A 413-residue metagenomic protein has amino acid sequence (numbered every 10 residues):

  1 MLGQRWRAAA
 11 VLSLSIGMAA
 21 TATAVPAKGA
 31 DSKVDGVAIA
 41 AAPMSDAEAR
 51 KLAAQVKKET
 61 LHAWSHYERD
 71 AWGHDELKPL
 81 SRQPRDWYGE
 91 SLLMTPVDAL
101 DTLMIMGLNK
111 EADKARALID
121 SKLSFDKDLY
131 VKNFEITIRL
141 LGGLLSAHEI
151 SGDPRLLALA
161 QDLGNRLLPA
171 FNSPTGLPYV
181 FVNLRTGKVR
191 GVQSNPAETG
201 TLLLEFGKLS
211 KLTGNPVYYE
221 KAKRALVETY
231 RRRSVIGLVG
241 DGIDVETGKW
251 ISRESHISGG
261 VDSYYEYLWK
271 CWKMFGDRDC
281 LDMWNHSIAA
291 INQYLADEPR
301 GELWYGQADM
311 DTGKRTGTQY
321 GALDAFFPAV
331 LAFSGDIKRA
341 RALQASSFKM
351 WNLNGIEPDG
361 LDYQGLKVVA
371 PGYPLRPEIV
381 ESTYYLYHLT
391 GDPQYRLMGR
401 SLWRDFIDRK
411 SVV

Functional and structural regions predicted by a protein language model:
M1-A10: Bacterial N-terminal signal peptides that target proteins for export
A9-A20: Bacterial N-terminal signal peptides
A24-V413: Glycan-recognition and catalytic cores of secretory/periplasmic carbohydrate-active enzymes
